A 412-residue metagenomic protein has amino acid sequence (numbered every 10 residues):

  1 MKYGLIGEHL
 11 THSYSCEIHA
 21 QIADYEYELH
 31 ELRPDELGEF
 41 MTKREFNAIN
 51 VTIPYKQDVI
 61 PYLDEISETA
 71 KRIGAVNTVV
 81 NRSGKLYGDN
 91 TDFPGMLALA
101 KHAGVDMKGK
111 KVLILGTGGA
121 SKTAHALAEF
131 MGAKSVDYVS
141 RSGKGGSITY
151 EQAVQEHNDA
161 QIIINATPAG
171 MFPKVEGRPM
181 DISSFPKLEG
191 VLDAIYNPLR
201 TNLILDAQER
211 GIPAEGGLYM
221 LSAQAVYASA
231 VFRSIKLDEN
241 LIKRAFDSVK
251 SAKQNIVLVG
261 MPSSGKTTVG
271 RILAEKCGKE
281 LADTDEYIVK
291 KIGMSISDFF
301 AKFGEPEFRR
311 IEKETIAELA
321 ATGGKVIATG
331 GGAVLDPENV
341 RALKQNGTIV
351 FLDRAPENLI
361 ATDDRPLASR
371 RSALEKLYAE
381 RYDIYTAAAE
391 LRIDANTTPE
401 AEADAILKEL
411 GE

Functional and structural regions predicted by a protein language model:
K2-A103, P198-R200, I204-D206, R210-P213 (+1 more regions): Phosphate/diphosphate ligand-binding glycine-rich loop within oxidoreductases
G7, N90-F93, A100-K101, G109-E129 (+2 more regions): Glycine-rich adenosine-cofactor-binding loop
M131-I148, D285-Y287, K291-I292: NAD(P)-binding Rossmann-fold cofactor-contacting core
G146-E215, A333-N339: Rossmann-like adenosine-cofactor binding region
A194-Q254, A395: Adenosine-phosphate binding glycine-rich loop
K243-S251, I272, K276, T348 (+1 more regions): NTP-dependent small-molecule kinase module
D283-R341: ATP-dependent small-molecule kinase phosphotransfer cores that center on conserved nucleotide phosphate-binding segments
N346-I384: A glycine- and Lys/Arg-enriched "phosphate-lid" helix/loop adjacent to the NTP-binding pocket of small-molecule kinases
